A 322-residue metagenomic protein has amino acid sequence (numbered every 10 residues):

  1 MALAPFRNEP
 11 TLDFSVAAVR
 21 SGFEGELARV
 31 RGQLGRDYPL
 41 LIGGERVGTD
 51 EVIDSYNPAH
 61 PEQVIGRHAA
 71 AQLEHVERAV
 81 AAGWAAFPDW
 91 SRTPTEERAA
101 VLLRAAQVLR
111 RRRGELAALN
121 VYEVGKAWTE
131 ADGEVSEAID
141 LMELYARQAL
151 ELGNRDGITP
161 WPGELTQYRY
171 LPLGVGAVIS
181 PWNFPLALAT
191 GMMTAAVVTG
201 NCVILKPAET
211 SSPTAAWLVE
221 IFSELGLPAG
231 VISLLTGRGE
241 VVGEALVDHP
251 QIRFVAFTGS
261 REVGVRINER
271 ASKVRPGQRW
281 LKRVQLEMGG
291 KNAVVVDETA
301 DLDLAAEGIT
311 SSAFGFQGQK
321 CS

Functional and structural regions predicted by a protein language model:
M1-I65: Hydrophobic face of amphipathic alpha-helices that form TPR/SEL1-like repeat modules and related alpha-solenoid
Y56, P61-G153: Glycine-rich loop-to-alpha-helix module at the N-terminal edge of alpha/beta enzyme cores
M142, A215-L218, L246, I267: Hydrophobic packing residues within well-ordered alpha-helices of enzyme cores
R155-A229: Conserved small-residue-rich beta-alpha loop and adjacent elements that most often cradle the phosphate/pyrophosphate
L165-T166, S233-A256: A structured beta-alpha segment of the ubiquitous adenosine-cofactor-binding alpha/beta core
K206-A208, T236, D297-E298: Short beta->alpha connector loops at strand-helix junctions that form conserved, small/polar/Pro-enriched
I221, G226, D248, F254 (+1 more regions): ALDH superfamily catalytic-core signature
